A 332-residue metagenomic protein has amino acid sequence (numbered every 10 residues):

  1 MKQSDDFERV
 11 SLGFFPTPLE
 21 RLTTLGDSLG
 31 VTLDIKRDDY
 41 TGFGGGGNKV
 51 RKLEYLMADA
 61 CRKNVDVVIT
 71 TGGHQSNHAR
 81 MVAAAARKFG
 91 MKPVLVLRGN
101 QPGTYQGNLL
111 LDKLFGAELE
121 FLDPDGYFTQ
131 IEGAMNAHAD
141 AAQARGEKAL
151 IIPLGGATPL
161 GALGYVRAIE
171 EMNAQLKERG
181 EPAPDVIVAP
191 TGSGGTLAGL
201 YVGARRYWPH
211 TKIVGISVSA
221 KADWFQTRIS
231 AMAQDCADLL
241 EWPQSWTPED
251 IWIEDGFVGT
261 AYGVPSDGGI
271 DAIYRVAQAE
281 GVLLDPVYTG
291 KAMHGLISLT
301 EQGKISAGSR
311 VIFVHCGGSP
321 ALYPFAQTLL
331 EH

Functional and structural regions predicted by a protein language model:
M1-H332: PLP-dependent amino-acid enzyme catalytic core
